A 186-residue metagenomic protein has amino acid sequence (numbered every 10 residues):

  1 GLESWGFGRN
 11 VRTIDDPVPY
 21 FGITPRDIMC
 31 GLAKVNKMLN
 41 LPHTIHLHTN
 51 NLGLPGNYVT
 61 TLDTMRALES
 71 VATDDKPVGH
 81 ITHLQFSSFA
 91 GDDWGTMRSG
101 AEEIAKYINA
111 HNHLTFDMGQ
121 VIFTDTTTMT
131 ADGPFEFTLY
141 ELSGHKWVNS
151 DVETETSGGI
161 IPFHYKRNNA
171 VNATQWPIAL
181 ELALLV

Functional and structural regions predicted by a protein language model:
G1-V35, N51-L62, L68-V186: Active-site neighborhoods of metal-dependent hydrolases
L39: Catalytic histidine neighborhood in serine/cysteine hydrolases with alpha/beta-hydrolase-type architecture
P42-T44, T115: Proline-centered loop/turn at the N-terminus of a beta-strand
T44-L52: Histidine-centered catalytic micro-motifs
